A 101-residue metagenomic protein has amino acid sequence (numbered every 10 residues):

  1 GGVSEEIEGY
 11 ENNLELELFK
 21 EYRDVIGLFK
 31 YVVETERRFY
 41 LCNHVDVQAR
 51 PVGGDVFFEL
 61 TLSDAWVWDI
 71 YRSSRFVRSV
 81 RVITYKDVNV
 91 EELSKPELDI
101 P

Functional and structural regions predicted by a protein language model:
G2-P101: Conserved RNA-binding domains used in RNP assembly and mRNA/RNA metabolism
